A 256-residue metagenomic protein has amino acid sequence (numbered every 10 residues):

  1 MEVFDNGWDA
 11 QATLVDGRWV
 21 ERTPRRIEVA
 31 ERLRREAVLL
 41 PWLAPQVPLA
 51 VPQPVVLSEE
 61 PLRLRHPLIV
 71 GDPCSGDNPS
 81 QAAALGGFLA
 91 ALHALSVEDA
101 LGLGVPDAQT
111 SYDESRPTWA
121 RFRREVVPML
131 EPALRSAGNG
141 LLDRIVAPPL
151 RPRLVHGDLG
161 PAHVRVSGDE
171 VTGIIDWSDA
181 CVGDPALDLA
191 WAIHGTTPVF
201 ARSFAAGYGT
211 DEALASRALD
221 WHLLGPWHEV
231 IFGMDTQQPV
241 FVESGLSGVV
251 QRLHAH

Functional and structural regions predicted by a protein language model:
M1, L130-R135, T210-A218: Short, surface-exposed acidic
E2-D113, V127, P149: ATP-binding pocket architecture of kinase catalytic cores
W8-D9, D179-P185, A190-H256: Helix-rich C-terminal or lid/interface subdomains of diverse kinases
W8-V15, E21, P54, G140-L189: Active-site acidic catalytic loop and adjacent metal/ATP-binding pocket of ATP-dependent phosphoryl transfer enzymes
L33, Q81-L85, G138, L223 (+2 more regions): Hydrophobic packing residues in well-ordered alpha-helices of helical domains and bundles
E36, L40, R116-A120, A186 (+2 more regions): A general structural signal for well-ordered alpha-helical segments in protein cores
W42-P45, A94, D176, F232 (+1 more regions): Regular, well-ordered alpha-helical segments
V70, A91-G157, G168, V242-V250: An alpha-helical support segment within catalytic cores of ATP-dependent transferases
